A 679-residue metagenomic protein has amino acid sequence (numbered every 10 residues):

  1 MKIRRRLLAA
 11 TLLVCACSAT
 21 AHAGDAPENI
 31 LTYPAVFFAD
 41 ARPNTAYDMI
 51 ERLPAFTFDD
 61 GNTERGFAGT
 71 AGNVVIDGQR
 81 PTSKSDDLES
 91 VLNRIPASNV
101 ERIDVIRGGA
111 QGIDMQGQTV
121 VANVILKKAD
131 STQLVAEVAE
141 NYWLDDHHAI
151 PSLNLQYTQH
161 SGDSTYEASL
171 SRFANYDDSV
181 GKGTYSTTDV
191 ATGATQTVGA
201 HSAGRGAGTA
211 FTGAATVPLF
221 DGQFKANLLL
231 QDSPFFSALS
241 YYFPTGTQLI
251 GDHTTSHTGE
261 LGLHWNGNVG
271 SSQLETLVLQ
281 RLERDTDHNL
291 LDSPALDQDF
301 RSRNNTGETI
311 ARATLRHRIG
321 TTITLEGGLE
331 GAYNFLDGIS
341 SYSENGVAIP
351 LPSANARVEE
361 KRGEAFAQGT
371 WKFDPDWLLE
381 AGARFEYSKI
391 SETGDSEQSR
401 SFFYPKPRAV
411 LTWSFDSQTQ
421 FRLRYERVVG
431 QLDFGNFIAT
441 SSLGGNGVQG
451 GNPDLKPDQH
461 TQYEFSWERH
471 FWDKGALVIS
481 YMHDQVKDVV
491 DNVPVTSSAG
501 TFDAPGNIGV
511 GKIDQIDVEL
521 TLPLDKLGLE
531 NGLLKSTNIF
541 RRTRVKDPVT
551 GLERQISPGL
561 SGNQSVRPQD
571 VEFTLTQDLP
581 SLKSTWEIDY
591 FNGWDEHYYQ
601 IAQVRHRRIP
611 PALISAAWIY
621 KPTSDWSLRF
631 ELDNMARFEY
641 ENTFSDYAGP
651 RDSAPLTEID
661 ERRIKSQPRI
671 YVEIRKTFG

Functional and structural regions predicted by a protein language model:
H22, W594-H597, I619-G679: C-terminal beta-signal and adjacent terminal beta-strands/loops of Gram-negative outer-membrane beta-barrel proteins
L31, Y47-K84, V121: Extracytoplasmic beta-strand/coil segments of soluble accessory domains associated with Gram-negative outer-membrane
A46-M49, E64, S90-V91, Q116-V138 (+1 more regions): N-terminal periplasmic accessory domains that precede and gate Gram-negative outer-membrane beta-barrel machines
R80-R107, L155, G213: Short acidic/polar hinge/loop motifs at secondary-structure boundaries that mediate gating or recognition
A210-S233, D252-Q398, S414, Q515-I539: Face-selective signature of the C-terminal outer-membrane beta-barrel domain
T254-T258, N304, A354-E360, R400 (+5 more regions): Outer-membrane beta-barrel signature, preferentially recognizing the C-terminal barrel domain of Gram-negative
R284-T286, F335-D337, Y342, K389 (+8 more regions): Surface-exposed extracellular loop regions of Gram-negative outer-membrane beta-barrel proteins, predominantly
M482-Q485, A504-Q600: Gram-negative outer-membrane beta-barrel transporters
